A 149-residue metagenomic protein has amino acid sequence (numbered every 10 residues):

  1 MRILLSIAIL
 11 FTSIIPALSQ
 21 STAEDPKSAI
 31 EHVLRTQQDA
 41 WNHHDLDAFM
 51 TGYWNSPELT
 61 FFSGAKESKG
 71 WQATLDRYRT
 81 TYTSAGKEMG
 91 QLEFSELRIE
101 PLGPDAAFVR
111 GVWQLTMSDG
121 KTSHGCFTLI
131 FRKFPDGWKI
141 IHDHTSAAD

Functional and structural regions predicted by a protein language model:
L4, L10-G52: Short, low-complexity N-terminal intrinsically disordered segments enriched in polar/charged residues
E24, S28, L46-D105: A solvent-exposed, acidic/Ser-Thr-rich amphipathic alpha-helical stretch
Q37, F61-S63, A106-T116, I130: Short, well-ordered beta-strand segments in beta-rich or mixed alpha/beta enzyme and ligand-binding folds
K66-S68, L115-T116, S146-D149: Solvent-exposed loop/turn segments at secondary-structure junctions within structured extracellular/periplasmic domains
Y78-R79, S95-E100, V112-L115, C126-R132: Hydrophobic/aromatic beta-strand elements that line small-molecule binding cavities or substrate pockets in beta-rich
A85-E88, L115-T122: Short, cysteine-centered beta-strand-loop-beta hairpins and adjacent loop/turn segments enriched in charged/polar
H124-D149: Short beta-strand edge/turn micro-motifs at domain boundaries
